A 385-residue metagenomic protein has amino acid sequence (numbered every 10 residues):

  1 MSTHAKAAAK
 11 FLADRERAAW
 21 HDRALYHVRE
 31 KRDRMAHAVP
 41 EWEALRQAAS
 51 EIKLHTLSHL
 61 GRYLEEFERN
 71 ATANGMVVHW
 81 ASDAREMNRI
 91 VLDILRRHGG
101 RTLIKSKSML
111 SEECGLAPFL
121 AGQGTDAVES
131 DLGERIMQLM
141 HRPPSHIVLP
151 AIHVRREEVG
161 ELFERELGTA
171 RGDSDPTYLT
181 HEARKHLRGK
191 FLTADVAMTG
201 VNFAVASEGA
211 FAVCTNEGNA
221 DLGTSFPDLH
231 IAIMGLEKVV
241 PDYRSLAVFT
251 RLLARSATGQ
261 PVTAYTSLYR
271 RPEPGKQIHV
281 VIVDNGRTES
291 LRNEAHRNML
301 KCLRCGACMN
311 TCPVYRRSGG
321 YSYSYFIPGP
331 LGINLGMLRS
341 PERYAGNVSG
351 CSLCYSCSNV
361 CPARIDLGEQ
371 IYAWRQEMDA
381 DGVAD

Functional and structural regions predicted by a protein language model:
M1-A295: The feature marks the mature, well-folded catalytic cores of soluble enzymes
D83, C308, D366-L367: Helix N-cap / loop-to-helix initiation motif
L92, A117, A247-T250, M309 (+4 more regions): Short, well-ordered alpha-helical packing segments
A210, A307, P330-I333: Gly/Ser/Thr-rich helix-start
E273-M299, Y315-D385: Ferredoxin-type iron-sulfur electron-transfer modules in oxidoreductases and energy-metabolism complexes
C302, G306: Phosphate-binding glycine-rich loops and their immediate beta-loop-alpha structural context
